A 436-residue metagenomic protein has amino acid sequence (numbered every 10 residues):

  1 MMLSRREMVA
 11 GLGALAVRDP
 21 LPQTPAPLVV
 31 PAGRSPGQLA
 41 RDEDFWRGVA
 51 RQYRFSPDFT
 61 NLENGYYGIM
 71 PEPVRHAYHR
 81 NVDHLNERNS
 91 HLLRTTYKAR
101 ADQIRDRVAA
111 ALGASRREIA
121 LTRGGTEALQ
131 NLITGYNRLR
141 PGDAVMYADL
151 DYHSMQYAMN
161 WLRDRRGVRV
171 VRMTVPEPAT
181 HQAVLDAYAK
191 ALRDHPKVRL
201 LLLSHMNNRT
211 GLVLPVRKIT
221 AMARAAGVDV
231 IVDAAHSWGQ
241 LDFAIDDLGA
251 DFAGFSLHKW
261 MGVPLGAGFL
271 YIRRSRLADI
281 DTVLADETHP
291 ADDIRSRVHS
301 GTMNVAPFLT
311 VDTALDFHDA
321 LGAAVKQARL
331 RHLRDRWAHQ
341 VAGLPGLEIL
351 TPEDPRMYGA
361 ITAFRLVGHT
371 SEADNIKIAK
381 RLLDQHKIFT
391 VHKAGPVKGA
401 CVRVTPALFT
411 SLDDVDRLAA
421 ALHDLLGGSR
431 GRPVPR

Functional and structural regions predicted by a protein language model:
M1-L3: N-terminal secretory signal peptides
V9-R436: Pyridoxal 5′-phosphate
